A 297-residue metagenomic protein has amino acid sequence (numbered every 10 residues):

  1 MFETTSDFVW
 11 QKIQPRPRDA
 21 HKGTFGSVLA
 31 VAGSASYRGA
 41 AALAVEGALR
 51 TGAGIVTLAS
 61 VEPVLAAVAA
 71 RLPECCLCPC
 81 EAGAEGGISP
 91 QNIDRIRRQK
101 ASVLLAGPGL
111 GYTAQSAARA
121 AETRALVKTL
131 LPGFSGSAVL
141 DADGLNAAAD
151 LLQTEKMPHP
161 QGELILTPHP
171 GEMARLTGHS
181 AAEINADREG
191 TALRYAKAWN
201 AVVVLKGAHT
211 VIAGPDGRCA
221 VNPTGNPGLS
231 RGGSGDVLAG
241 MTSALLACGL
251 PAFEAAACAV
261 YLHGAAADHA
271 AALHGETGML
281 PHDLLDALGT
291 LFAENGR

Functional and structural regions predicted by a protein language model:
M1-K22: Positively charged, low-complexity intrinsically disordered leader regions
M1-S6, A59-T224, G296: Glycine-rich phosphate/dinucleotide-binding loop and adjoining beta-alpha-beta core of small-molecule
P17, C219-G233: Short pre-catalytic strand/loop immediately N-terminal to key active-site residues, enriched for Gly-Thr
H21-E85: Substrate-binding N-lobe of the ribokinase-like
S36-T51, T57, G144-D150, R231 (+1 more regions): Short glycine/serine/threonine-rich phosphate/pyrophosphate-binding segments that cradle anionic phosphate groups
A42, E46-G47, K128, L193 (+1 more regions): Alpha-helical segments flanking ligand/cofactor-binding loops in enzyme cores
A174-R175, R231-L262: Short, small-residue alpha-helix embedded
A265-R297: Charged C-terminal helix
